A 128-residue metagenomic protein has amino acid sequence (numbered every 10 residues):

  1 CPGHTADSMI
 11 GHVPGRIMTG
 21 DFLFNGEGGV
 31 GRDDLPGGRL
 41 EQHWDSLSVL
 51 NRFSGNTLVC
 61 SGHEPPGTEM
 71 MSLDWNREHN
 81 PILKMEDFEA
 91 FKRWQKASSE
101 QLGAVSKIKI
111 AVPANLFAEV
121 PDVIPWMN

Functional and structural regions predicted by a protein language model:
C1-S61: Catalytic core of the metallo-beta-lactamase
G38, W44-N128: Accessory terminal helices/loops
